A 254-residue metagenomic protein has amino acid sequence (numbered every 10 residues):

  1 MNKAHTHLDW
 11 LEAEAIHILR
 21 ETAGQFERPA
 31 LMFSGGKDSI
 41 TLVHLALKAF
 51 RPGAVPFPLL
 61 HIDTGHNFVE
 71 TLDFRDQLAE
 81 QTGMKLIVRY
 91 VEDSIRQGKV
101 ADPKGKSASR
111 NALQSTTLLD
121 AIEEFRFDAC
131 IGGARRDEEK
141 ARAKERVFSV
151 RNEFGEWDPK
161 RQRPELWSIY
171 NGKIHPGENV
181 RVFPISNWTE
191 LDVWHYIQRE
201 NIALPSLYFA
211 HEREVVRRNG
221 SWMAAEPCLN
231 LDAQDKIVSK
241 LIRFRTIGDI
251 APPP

Functional and structural regions predicted by a protein language model:
M1-P254: Nucleotide-activated chemistry modules centered on ATP-dependent adenylation/adenylyltransferase
